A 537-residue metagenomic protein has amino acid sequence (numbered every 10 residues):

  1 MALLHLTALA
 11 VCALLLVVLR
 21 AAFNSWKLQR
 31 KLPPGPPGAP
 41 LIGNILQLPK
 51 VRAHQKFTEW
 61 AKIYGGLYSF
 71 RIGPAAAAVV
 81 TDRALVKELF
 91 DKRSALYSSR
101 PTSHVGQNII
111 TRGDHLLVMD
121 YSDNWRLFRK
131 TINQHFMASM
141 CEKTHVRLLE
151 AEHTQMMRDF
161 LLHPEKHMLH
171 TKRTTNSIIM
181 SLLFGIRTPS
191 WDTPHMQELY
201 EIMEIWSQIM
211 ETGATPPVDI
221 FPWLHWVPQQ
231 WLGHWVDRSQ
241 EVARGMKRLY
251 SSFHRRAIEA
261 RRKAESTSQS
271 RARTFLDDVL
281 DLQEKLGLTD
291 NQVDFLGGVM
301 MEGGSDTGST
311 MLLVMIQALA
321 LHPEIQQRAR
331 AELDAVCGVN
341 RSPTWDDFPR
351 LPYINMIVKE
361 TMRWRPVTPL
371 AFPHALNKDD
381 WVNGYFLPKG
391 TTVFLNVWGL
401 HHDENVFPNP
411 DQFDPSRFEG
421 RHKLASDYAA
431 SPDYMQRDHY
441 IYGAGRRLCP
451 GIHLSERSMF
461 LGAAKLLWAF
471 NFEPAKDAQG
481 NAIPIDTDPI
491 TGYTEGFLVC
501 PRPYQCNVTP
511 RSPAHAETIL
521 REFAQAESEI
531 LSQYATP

Functional and structural regions predicted by a protein language model:
A2-G113, D123, L127, E150-Q155 (+5 more regions): N-terminal membrane-proximal hinge/A-helix region immediately C-terminal to the signal-anchor transmembrane segment
L32, V79-L89, S98, R187-S190 (+4 more regions): Classical protein tyrosine phosphatase
P34-P37, Q197-I205, S266-D278, A318-T368 (+5 more regions): Cytochrome P450 I-helix active-site segment
P101-I109, K143-L312, R328, P484: Cytochrome P450 heme-thiolate monooxygenase catalytic core
G298, W345, R421-A463, I490-E495: Cytochrome P450 heme-thiolate "Cys pocket" and heme-binding signature region
P323-I325, I452-P501, S512-H515: Cytochrome P450 heme-binding "Cys pocket" and the immediately downstream C-terminal segment
L395-A429, A524: Conserved cytochrome P450 K-helix/beta-meander segment immediately N-terminal to the heme-binding cysteine loop
G420, E522-P537: Short, cationic low-complexity segments
